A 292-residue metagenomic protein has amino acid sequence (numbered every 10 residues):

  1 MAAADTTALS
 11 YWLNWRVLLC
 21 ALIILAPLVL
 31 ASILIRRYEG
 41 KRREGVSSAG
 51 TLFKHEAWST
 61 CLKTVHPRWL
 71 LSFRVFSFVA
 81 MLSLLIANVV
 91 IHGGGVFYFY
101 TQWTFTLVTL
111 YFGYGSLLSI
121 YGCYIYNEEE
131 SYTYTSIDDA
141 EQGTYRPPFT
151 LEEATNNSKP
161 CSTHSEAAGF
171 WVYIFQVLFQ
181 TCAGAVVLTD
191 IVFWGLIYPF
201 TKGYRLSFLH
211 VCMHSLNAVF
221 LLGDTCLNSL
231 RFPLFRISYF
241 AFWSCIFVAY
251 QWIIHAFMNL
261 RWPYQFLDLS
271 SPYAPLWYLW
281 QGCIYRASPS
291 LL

Functional and structural regions predicted by a protein language model:
M1-I91, Y100-F112, S119-C123: N-terminal signal-anchor/initial transmembrane insertion module of eukaryotic multi-pass membrane proteins
A4-I24, M258-L292: Membrane-interface transmembrane-helix boundary segments in multi-pass integral membrane proteins
L22-P27, S72-I86, W103-I120, V177-G195 (+3 more regions): Hydrophobic alpha-helical cores of multi-pass transmembrane domains in eukaryotic membrane proteins
R36-V46, S116-Y132, G195-K202, I254-Y264: Juxtamembrane interfacial secondary-structure elements that flank transmembrane helices in multi-pass membrane proteins
R43-H66, Y126-S165: Non-transmembrane, juxtamembrane loop and terminal tail segments of multi-pass eukaryotic membrane proteins
G94-F97, N127-E128, T163-Y173, I197-L209 (+1 more regions): Juxtamembrane/interface segments of multi-pass membrane proteins
G95-W103, K202-C212, F235-Y239, Q265-S271: Non-cytosolic membrane-interface motifs at loop->transmembrane helix junctions
Y100, E130-T133, T163-G184, P233-F242: Interfacial segments of alpha-helical transmembrane regions
